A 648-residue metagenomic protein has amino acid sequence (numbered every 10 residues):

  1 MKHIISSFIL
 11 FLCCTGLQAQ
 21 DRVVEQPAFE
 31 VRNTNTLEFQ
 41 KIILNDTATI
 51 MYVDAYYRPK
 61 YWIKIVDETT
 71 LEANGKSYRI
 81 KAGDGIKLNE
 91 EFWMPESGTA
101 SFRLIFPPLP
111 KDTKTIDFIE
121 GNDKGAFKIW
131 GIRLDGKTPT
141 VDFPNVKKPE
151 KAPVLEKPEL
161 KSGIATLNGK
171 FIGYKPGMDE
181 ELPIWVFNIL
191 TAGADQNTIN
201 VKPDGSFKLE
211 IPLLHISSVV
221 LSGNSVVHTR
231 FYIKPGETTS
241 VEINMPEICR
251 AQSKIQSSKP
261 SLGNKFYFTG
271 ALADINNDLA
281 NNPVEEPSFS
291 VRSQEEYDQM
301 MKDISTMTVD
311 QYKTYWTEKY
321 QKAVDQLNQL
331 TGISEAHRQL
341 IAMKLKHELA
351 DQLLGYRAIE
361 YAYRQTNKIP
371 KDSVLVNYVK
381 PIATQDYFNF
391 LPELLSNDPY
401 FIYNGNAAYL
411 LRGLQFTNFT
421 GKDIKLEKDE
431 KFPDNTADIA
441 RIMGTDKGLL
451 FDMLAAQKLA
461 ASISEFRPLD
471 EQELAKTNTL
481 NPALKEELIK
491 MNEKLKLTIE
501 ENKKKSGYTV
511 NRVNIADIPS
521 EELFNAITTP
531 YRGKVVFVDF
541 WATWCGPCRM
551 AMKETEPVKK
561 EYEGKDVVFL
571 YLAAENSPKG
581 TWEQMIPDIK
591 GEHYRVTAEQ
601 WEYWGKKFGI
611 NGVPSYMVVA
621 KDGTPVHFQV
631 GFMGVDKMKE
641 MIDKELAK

Functional and structural regions predicted by a protein language model:
M1-V23, E645-A647: Bacterial Sec-dependent N-terminal signal peptides
A48-Y57: Short, well-ordered beta-strand segments enriched in hydrophobic/aromatic residues
K81-I116, E120-D123: Short, solvent-exposed, Trp/other aromatic-anchored flexible loops in extracytoplasmic proteins
G131-E335: A non-transmembrane, solvent-exposed segment enriched in polar/low-complexity residues
E247, Q252-G533: Oxidative protein folding and maturation machinery
R532, F540-P557: Conserved redox-active cysteine motifs that mediate thiol-disulfide chemistry, especially di-cysteine Cys-X(1-2)-Cys
M550-D588, E599-K606, E640: Structural microenvironment flanking redox-active thiols in thiol-disulfide oxidoreductases
E599-D643: Thiol/disulfide oxidoreductase modules built on the thioredoxin-like
